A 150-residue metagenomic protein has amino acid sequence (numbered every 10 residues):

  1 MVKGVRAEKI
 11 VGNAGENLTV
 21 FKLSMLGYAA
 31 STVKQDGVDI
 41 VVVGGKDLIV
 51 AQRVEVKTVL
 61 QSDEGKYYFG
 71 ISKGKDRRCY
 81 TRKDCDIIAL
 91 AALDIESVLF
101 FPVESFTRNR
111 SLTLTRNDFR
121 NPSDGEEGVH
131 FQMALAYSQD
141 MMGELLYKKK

Functional and structural regions predicted by a protein language model:
M1-D36, V42-K150: Mixed-charge (Asp/Glu-Lys/Arg
